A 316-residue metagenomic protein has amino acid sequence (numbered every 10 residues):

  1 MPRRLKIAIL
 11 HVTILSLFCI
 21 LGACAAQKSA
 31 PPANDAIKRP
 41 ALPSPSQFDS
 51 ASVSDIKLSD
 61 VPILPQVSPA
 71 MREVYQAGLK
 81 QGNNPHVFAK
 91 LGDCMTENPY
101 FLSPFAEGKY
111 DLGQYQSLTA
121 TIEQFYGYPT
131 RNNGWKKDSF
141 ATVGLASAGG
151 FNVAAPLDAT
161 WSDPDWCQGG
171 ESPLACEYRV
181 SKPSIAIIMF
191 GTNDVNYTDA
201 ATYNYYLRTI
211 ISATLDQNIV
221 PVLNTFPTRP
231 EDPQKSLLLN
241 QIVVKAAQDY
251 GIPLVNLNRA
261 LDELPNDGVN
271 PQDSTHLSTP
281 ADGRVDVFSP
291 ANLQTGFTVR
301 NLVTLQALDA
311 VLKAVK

Functional and structural regions predicted by a protein language model:
R4-L5, L21-G134, V287-K316: N-terminal secretory targeting modules
H11-G22: Bacterial N-terminal signal peptides
G82-T202, T275, D282: Conserved SGNH/GDSL esterase-like catalytic core that processes O-acyl groups on lipids and polysaccharides
N84-V87, S181-I187, L215-V222, Y250-P253: Loop/turn elements at helix/coil->beta-strand transitions in domains of secreted/extracellular proteins
K90, P173, K182-I185, T202-T209 (+4 more regions): Extracytoplasmic/secreted proteins, especially bacterial periplasmic and envelope-associated proteins
L91-C94, I188-N193, N224-T228, N256-L261: Active-site-proximal beta-strand/loop segments in catalytic clefts of secreted hydrolases
N193, I211-Q241: Active-site segments of SGNH/GDSL-like serine hydrolases that catalyze O-acetyl group transfer/hydrolysis on lipids
P230-K316: Catalytic His-Asp segment of secreted/periplasmic serine-dependent ester chemistry enzymes
